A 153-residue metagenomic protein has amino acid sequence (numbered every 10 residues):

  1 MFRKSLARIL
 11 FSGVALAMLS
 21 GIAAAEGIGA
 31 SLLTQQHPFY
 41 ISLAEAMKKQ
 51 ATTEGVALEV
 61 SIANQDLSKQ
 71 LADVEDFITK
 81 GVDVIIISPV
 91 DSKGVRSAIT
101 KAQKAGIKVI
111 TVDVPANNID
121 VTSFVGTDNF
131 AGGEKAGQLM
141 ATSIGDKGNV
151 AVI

Functional and structural regions predicted by a protein language model:
F2-I9, M18-I153: A residue-level marker of the well-folded mature domains of exported/periplasmic proteins
